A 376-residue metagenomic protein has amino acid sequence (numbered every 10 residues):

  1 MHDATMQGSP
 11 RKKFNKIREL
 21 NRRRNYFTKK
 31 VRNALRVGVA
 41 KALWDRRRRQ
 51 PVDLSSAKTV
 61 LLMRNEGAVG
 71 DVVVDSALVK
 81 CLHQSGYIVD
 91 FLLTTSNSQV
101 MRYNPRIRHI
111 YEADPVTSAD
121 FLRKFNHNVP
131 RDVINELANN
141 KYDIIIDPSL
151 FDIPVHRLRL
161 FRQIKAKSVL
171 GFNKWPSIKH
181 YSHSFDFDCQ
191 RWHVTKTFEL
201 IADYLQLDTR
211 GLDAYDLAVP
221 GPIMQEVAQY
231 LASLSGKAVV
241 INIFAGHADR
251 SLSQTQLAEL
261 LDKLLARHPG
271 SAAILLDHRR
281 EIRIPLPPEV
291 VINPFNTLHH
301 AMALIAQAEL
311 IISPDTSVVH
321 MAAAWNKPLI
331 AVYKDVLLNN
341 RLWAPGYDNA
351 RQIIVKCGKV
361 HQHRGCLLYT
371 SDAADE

Functional and structural regions predicted by a protein language model:
H2-S371: Catalytic machinery of carbohydrate-active enzymes, primarily nucleotide-sugar-dependent glycosyltransferases
D372-E376: A short, hydrophobic C-terminal helix/tail in secreted or cell-surface proteins
